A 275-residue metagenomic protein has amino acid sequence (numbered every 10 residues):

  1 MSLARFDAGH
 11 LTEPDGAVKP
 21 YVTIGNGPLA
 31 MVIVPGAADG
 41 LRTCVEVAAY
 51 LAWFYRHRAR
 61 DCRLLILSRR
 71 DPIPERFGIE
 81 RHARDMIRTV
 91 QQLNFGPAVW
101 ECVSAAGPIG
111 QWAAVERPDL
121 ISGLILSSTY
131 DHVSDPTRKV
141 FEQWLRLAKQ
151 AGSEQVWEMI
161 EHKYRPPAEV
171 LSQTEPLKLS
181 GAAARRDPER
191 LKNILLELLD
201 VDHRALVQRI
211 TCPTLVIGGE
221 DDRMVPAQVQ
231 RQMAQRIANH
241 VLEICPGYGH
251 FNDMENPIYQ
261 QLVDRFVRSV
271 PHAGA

Functional and structural regions predicted by a protein language model:
A4, H10-I73: Conserved HGGG/HGGXW glycine-rich cap/lid loop of the alpha/beta-hydrolase fold
A37, E220-D222, G247-G249: Acidic beta-to-alpha connecting loop that harbors the catalytic carboxylate
R81-A98: Conserved acidic catalytic loop of the alpha/beta-hydrolase fold
P108-Q111, V115, S122-Q150: Flexible "cap/lid" loop of the alpha/beta hydrolase fold
D135-R138, E154-V201, L206: Conserved alpha/beta-hydrolase catalytic His-Asp/Glu region
I210, V216-G218, D222: Short beta-strand/loop motif that positions the catalytic acidic residue of the alpha/beta-hydrolase fold
C212, P226-M233: Short alpha-helix in the alpha/beta-hydrolase fold that links the catalytic acid
Y248-Q260: Catalytic histidine-centered segment of alpha/beta-hydrolase-like enzymes
